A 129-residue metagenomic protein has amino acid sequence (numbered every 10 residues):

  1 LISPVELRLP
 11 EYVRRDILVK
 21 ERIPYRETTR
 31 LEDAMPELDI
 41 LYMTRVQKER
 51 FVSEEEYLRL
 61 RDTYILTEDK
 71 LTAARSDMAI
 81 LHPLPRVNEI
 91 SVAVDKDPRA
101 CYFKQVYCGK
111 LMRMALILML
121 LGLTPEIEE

Functional and structural regions predicted by a protein language model:
L1-M43: Glycine-rich phosphate/diphosphate-binding loop of Rossmann-like nucleotide-binding domains
E6, E32, K48, P85-R86 (+1 more regions): Short, glycine-/Ser/Thr-/acidic-enriched flexible segments
V13-R14, S53-E55, S91-V94: Short amphipathic alpha-helical segments
T28-L31, Y64-E68: Structural motif corresponding to alpha-helix initiation and N-cap regions
M43-T44, P83: Short, well-ordered coil/turn residues at beta-beta hairpins and beta-strand->alpha-helix junctions within
R45-Y64: Glycine/threonine-rich flexible loop motifs
D69-D77: Short, conserved loop/helix-junction motifs that constitute active-site signature segments in enzyme catalytic cores
D77-M78, P83-E129: Adenosine-phosphate binding glycine-rich loop
